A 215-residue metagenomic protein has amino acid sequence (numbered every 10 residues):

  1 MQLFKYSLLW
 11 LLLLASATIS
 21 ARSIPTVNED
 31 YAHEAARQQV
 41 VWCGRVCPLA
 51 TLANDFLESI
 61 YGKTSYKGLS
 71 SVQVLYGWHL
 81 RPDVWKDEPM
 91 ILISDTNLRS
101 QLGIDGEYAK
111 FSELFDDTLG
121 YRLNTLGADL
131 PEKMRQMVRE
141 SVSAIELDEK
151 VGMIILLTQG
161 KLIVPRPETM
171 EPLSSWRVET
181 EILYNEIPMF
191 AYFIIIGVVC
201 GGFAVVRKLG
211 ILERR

Functional and structural regions predicted by a protein language model:
M1-Y6: Positively charged n-region of N-terminal signal peptides that target proteins for export
S7-S16: Bacterial N-terminal signal peptides
A17-R22, A204: Alpha-helical transmembrane segments of multi-pass membrane proteins
S20-I187: Soluble extramembrane regions of membrane proteins in the secretory/endomembrane system
L183-G197: N-terminal membrane-entry
V198-R215: Juxtamembrane interface at the cytosolic side of transmembrane helices
